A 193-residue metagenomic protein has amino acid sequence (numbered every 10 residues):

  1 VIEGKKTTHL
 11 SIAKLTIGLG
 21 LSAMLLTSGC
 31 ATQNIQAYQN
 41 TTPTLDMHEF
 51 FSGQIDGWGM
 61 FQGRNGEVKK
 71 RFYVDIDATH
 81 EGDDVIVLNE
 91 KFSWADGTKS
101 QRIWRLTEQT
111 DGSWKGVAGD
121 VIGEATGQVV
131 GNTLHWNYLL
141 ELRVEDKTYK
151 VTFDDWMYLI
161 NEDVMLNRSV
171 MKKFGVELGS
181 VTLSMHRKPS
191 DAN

Functional and structural regions predicted by a protein language model:
E3-L19: Bacterial N-terminal signal peptides that target proteins for export
L26-G29: C-terminal motif of bacterial Sec signal peptides marking the signal peptidase cleavage site
A31-Q33: Bacterial signal peptide processing site
Q36, H80, W94, D155 (+1 more regions): Sequence-level preference for short, compositionally simple segments enriched in small aliphatic or small polar residues
Y38-Q54: N-terminal helix-cap/turn-to-beta initiation motif at the start of protein domains
W58, Q62-V144: Central antiparallel beta-sheet cores of small beta-barrel/beta-sandwich binding domains
V68-V74, T148-F153, E177-V181: Amphipathic hydrophobic-ligand
D154-N193: Glycine-rich, aromatic-bearing surface loops/beta-hairpins
